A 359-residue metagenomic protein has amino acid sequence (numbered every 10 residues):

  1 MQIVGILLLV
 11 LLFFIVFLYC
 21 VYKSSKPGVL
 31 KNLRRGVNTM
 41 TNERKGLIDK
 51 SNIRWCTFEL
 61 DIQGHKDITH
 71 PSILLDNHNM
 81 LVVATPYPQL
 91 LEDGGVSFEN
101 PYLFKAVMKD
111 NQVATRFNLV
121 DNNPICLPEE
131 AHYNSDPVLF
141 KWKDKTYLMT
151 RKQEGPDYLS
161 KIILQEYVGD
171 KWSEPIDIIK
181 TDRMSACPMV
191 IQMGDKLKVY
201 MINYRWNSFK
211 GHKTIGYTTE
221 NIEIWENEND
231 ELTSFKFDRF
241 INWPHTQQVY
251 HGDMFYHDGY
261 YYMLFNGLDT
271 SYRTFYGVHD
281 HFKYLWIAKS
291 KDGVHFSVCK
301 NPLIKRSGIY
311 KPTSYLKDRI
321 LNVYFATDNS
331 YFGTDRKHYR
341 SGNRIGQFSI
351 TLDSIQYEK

Functional and structural regions predicted by a protein language model:
M1-V10: Feature marks short, highly hydrophobic, charge-poor N-terminal signal-anchor/signal peptide-like helices that anchor
L9-F13, D292: N-terminal leader/targeting signatures
I15-V21: Alpha-helical transmembrane segments
Y19, V29-H132, F140-Y250, F255-S307 (+1 more regions): Beta-rich carbohydrate-recognition and catalytic domains
K23-P27: Transmembrane-helix exit/juxtamembrane "anchor" motif
D136: A short mid-domain helix/strand-loop element embedded in enzyme catalytic domains that forms or borders the active-site
P312-T313: Exposed aromatic-hydrophobic patches
